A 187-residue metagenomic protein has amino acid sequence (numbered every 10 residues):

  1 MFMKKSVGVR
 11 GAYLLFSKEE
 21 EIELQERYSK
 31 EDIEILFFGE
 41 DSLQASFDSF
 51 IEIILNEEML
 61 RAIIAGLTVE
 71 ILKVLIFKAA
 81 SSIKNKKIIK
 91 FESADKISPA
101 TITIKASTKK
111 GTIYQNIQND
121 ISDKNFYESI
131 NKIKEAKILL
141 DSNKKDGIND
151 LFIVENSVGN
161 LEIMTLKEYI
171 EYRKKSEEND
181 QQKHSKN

Functional and structural regions predicted by a protein language model:
M1-L55, F77-N187: Short amphipathic alpha-helical segments that predominantly mediate membrane engagement
L55-R61: Short, structured active-site "lid" loops
R61-V74: Hydrophobic, membrane-inserting alpha-helical segments
